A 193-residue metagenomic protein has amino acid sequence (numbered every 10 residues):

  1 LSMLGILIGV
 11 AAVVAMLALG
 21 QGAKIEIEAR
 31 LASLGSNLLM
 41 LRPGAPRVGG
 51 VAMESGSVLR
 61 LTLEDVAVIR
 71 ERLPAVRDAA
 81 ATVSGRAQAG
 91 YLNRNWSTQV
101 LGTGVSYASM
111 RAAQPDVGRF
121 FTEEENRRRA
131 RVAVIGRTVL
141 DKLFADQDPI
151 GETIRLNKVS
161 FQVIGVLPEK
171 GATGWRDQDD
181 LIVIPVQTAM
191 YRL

Functional and structural regions predicted by a protein language model:
L1-G22: Short, strongly hydrophobic transmembrane alpha-helices
L4, G20, L31, L38 (+3 more regions): A short, glycine- and basic residue-enriched loop/turn that sits immediately adjacent to a domain's principal
G5-L7, L38-M40, D78-A80, Q88 (+4 more regions): Residues at or immediately flanking beta-strands
V10, L17, L59-L63, R129: Short, solvent-exposed loop/helix junctions and linker helices that flank or host conserved functional motifs
A18, E64, L181-I184: A general alpha-helical scaffold signature found inside nucleotide-binding enzyme cores
G20-Q99, T103-S109, E124, D141-K142 (+1 more regions): Hydrophobic, regular-secondary-structure patches
V105-E125, R129-L193: Mid-to-C-terminal secondary-structure elements that act as membrane-proximal/extracytoplasmic interface segments
